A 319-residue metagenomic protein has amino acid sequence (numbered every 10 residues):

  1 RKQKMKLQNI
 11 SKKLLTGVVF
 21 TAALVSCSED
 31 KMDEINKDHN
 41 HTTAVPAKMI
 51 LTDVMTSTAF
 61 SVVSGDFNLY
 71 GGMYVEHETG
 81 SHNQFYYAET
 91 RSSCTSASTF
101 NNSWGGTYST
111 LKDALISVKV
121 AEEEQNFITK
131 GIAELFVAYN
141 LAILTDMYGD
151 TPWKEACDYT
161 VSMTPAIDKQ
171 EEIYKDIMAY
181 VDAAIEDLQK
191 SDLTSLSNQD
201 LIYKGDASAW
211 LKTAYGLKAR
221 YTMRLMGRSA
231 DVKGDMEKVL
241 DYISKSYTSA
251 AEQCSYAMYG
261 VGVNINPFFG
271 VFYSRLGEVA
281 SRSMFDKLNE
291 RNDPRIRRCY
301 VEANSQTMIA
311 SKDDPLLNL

Functional and structural regions predicted by a protein language model:
R1-V25: Sec-dependent bacterial lipoprotein signal peptides
L7, C27-T79, S93, S98 (+4 more regions): Membrane-proximal, proline-rich intrinsically disordered regions
T16, T56-V63, Q189, T248 (+1 more regions): Generic surface-pattern signal
V19-F20, S26, N36, A310: N-terminal non-cleavable signal-anchor helices
A22-A23, V63, A230, A303: Alpha-helical transmembrane segments and their juxtamembrane interfaces
L24-S26, V62, D146, G227: Ubiquitous "structural anchor" signal
A44-K48, S81-L319: Structured, solvent-exposed acidic/aromatic patches
